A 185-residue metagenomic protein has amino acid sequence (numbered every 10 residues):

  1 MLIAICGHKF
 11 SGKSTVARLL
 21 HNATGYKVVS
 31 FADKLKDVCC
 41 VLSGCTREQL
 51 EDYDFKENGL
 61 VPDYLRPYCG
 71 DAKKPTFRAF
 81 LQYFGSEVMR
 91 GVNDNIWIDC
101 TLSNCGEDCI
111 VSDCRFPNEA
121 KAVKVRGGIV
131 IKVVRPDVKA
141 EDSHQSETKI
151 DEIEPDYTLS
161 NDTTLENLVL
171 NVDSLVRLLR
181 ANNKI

Functional and structural regions predicted by a protein language model:
G7-K9, N95-I96, C100, N118-E119 (+1 more regions): Small-molecule kinase domains that catalyze NTP-dependent phosphoryl transfer to phosphate-bearing small molecules
K13: Conserved lysine of the Walker
V16: Hydrophobic positions on the alpha1 helix immediately C-terminal to the Walker A/P-loop
L19: Active-site signature of alpha/beta-hydrolase-fold catalytic machinery across serine- and Asp/Cys-nucleophile hydrolases
N22-V29: Post-Walker A helix-loop "phosphate-sensing" segment adjacent to the P-loop in P-loop NTPases
D33-E107: ATP-dependent small-molecule kinase phosphotransfer cores that center on conserved nucleotide phosphate-binding segments
D113-F116: Short, well-ordered beta-to-alpha junction loops that form the rim of enzyme active sites and present histidine/acidic
